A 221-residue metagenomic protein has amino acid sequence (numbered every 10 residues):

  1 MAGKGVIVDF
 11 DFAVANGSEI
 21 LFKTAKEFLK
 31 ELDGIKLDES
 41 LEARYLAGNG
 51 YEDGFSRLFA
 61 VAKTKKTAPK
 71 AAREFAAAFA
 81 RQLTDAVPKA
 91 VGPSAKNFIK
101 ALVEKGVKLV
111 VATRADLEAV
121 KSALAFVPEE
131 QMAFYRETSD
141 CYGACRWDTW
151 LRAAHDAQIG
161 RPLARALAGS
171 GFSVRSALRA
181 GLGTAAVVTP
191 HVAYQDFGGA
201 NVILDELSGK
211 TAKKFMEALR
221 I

Functional and structural regions predicted by a protein language model:
M1-G3, L117, K121-I221: Asp-based, Mg2+/Mn2+-dependent phosphohydrolase catalytic module
G3-P93: N-terminal helical cap/lid subdomain that shapes the substrate entry/recognition surface in HAD-like hydrolases
G34-I35, V107, I159, L182: Short glycine/serine/threonine/alanine-rich loop segments
R44, N49, F55-V61, L109 (+2 more regions): N-terminal-biased segments
R81-V111, K121, W147: Short, acidic loop-to-helix structural element flanking the phosphoryl-transfer center in phosphate-processing enzymes
T113-A115: Conserved phosphate-coupling serine/threonine residues in phosphotransfer and NTP-handling enzymes
